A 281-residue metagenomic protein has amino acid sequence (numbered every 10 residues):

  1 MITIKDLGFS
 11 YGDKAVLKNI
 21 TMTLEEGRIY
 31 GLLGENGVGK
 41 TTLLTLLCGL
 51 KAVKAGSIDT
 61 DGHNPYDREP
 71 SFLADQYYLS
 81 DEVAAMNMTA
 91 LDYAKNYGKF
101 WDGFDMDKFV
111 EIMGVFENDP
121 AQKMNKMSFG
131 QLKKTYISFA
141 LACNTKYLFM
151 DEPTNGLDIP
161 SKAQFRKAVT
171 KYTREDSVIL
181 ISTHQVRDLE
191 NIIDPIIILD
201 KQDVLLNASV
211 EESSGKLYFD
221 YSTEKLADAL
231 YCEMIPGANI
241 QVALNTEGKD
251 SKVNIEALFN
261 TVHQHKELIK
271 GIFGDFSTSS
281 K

Functional and structural regions predicted by a protein language model:
L33-E35: The feature captures the beta-strand-to-loop junction immediately N-terminal to the Walker
C48: Helix-to-loop junction immediately C-terminal to a conserved catalytic motif
A55-D67, S71-F72: Conserved ABC transporter NBD signature motif
S71-T135: ABC-family P-loop ATPase nucleotide-binding domains
L148-E152: Catalytic Walker B motif of ABC-type/P-loop ATPase nucleotide-binding domains
F165-L180, H184-A243: ABC transporter nucleotide-binding domain
